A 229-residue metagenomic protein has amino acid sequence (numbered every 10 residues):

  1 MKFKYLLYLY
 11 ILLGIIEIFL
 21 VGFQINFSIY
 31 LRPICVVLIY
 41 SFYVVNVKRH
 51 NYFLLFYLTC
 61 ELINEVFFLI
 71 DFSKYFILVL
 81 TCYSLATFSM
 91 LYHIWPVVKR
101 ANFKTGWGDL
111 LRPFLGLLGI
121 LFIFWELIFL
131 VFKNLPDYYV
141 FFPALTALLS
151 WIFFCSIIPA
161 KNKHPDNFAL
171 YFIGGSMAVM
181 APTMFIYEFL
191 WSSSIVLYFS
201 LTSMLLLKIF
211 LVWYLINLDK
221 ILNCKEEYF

Functional and structural regions predicted by a protein language model:
M1-F229: Polytopic alpha-helical membrane-helix bundles and their juxtamembrane interface segments in multi-pass membrane
